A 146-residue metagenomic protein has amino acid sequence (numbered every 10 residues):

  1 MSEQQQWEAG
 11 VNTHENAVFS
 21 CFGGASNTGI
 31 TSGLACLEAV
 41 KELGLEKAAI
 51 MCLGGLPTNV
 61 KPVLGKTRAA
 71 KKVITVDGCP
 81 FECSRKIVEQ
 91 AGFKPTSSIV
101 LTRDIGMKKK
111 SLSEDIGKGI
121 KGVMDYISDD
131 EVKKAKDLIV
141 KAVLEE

Functional and structural regions predicted by a protein language model:
M1-E146: Iron-sulfur-associated redox domains of electron-transfer enzymes in respiratory and anaerobic energy metabolism
